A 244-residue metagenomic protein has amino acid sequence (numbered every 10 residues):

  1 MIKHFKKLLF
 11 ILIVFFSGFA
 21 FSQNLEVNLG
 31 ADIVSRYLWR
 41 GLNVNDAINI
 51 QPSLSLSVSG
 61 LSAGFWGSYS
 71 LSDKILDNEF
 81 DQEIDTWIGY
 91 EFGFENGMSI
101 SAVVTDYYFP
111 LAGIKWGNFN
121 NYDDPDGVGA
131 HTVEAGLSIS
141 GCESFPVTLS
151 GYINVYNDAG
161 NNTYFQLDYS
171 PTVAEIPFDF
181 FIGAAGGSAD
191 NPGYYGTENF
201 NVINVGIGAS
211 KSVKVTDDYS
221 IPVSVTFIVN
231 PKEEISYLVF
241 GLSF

Functional and structural regions predicted by a protein language model:
M1-E26: Cleavable N-terminal export/targeting peptides
S22-E26, G93-I100, C142-P146, T172-D179 (+1 more regions): Short loop/turn motifs that connect adjacent beta-strands in outer-membrane beta-barrel proteins
L25, D46-I50, F80-I84, G129-A135 (+3 more regions): Residues that define the transmembrane beta-barrel architecture of outer-membrane proteins
L29-Y37, L61-S72, I100-F109, F145-Y156 (+2 more regions): Transmembrane beta-strand segments that form the barrel wall of outer-membrane beta-barrel proteins
G41-N45, K74-D81, A112-N121, A159-T163 (+2 more regions): Outer-membrane beta-barrel translocator domains and adjoining extracellular loop/strand segments of Gram-negative
A63-E95, A102-V103, Y107-G127: Surface-exposed loop and membrane-interface regions of Gram-negative outer-membrane beta-barrel proteins
N120-D190, T197: Detector for outer-membrane/organellar transmembrane beta-barrel domains, recognizing the amphipathic beta-strand
P171, I207-A209, E233-F244: Outer-membrane beta-barrel "beta-signal"
